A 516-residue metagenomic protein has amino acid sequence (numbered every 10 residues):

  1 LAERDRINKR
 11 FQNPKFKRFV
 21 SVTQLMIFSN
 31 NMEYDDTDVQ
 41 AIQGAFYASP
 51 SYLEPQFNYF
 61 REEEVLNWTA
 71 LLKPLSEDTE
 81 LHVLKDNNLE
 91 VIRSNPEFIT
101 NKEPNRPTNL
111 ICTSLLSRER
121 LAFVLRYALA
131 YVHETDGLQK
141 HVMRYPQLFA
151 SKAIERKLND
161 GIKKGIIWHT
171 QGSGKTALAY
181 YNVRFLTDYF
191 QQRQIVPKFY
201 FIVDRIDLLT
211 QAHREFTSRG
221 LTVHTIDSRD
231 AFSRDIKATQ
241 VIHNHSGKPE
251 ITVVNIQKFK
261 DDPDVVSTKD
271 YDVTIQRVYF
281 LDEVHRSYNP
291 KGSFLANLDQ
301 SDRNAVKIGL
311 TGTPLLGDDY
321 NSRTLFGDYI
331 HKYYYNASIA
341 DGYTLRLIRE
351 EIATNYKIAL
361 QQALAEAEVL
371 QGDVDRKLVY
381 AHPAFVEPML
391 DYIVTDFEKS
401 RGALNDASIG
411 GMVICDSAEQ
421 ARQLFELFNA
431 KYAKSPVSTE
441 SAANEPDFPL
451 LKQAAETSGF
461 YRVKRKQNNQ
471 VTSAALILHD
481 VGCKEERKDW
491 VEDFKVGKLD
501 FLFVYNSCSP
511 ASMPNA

Functional and structural regions predicted by a protein language model:
L1-K198, D207, Q211-T222, G247 (+3 more regions): ATP-dependent helicase/translocase motor core
F28-S29, T252-N255, F280, V306-T311 (+1 more regions): Structural recognition of the conserved hydrophobic beta-strand(s) that form the central parallel beta-sheet of P-loop
N101, Y320-S408, L424-E426, A430: Interdomain helical connector at the RecA1-RecA2 junction of SF1/SF2 helicase-like NTPases
N159-K163, Q191-Q192, H245-K248, P263-V278 (+4 more regions): Short basic/glycine-enriched coil/helix segment immediately N-terminal to the Walker B
T170-Q171, E283-S287, S301-D318, G342: Conserved helicase ATPase motor motifs in RecA-like P-loop NTPase domains
T217-D264: Inter-Walker segment of RecA-like/P-loop motor cores
G247-E250, K377-V504: Conserved C-terminal RecA-like helicase domain
D270-V306: SF2 helicase catalytic motif II
